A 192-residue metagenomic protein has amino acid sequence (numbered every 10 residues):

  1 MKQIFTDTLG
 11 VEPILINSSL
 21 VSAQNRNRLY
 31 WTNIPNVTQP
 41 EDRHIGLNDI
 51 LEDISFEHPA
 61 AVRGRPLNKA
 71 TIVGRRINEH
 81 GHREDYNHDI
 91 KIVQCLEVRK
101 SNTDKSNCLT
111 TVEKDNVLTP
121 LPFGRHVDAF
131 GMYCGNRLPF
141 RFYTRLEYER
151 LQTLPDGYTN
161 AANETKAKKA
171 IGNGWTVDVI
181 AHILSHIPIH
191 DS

Functional and structural regions predicted by a protein language model:
M1-K114, T119-M132, P139-R141: Class I S-adenosyl-L-methionine
Q3, L51, E149-Q152, A181: Generic structural signal for individual residues within well-ordered alpha-helical segments across diverse proteins
T8, H182-H190: C-terminal alpha-helix
L96, A129-A162: FAD-binding beta-loop-beta segment adjacent to the flavin cofactor pocket
F140, K168-K169: Residue-level signal for helical boundary/lining positions with a hydrophobic bias
E164-K168, I180-A181, S185: Catalytic phosphate/metal-binding cores of nucleic-acid and nucleotide-processing enzymes, i.e., regions that mediate
T176: A helicase ATPase "motif cassette" and its flanking acidic/Ser/Thr-rich regulatory loops
